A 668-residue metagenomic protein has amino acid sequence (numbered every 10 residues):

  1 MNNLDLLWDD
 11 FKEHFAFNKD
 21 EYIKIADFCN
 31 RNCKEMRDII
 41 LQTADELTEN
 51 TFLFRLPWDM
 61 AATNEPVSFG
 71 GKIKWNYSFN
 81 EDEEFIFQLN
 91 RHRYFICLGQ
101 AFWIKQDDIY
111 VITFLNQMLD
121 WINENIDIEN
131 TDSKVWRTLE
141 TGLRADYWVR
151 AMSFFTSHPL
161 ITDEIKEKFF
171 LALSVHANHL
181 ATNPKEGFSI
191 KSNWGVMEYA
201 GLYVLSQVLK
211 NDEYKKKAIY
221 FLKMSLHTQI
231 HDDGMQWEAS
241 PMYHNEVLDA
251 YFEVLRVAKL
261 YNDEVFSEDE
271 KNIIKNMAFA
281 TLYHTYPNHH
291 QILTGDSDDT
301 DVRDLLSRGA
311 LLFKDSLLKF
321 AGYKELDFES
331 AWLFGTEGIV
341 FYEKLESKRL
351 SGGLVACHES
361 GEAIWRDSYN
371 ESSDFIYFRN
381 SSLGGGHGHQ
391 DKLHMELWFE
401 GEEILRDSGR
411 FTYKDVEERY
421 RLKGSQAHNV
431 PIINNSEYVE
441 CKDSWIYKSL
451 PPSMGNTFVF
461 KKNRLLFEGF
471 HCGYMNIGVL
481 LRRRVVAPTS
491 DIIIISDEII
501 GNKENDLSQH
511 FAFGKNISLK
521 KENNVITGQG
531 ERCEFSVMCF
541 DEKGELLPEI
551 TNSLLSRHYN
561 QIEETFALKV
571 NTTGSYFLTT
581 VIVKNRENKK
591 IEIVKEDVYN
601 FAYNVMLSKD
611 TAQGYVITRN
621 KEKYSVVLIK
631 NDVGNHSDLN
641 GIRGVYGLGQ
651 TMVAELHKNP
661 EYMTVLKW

Functional and structural regions predicted by a protein language model:
M1-P57: Extreme N-terminal leader/anchor segments
R55-N76, N116-Q117: Short alpha-helical hairpin
K72, E81-K275, F279, T285: Aromatic-lined, polymer-binding surfaces characteristic of secreted/periplasmic polysaccharide-degrading enzymes
F87, R137, L173, G195 (+11 more regions): Active-site-proximal structural scaffolding
N90, E198, M277, E359-G361 (+3 more regions): Residues that flank catalytic or metal-binding motifs in active/ligand-binding sites
G142, D304, Y323-E325, Y413-W668: CBM-like, beta-strand-rich accessory domains located in the C-terminal region of large, secreted polysaccharide-active
A239-L405, N571-T572, K621-W668: Carbohydrate-active enzyme catalytic cores, enriched for enzymes that act on polyanionic acidic polysaccharides
R406-S408, D415: Cytochrome P450 core scaffold surrounding the K-helix E-X-X-R motif and the conserved "meander" helix-loop region
